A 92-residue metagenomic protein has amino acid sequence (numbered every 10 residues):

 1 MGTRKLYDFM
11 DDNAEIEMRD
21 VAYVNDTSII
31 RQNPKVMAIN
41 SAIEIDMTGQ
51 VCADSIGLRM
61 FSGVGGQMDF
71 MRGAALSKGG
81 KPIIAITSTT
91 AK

Functional and structural regions predicted by a protein language model:
M1-K92: Conserved phosphate- and dinucleotide-binding cores of soluble alpha/beta proteins, encompassing both enzyme active
